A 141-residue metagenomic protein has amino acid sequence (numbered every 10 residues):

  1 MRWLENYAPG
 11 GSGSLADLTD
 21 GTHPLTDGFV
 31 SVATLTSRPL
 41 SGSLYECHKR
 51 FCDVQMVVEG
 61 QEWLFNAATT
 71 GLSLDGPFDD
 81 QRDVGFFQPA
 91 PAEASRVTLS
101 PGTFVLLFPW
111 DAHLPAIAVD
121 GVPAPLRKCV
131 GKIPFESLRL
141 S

Functional and structural regions predicted by a protein language model:
M1-V32, L44-Y45: A short, N-terminal "cap"/entry segment at the start of jelly-roll beta-barrel domains of the cupin/DSBH fold
L25, L40-D53, T70-D79, A92 (+2 more regions): A short beta-loop-beta micro-motif enriched in histidine and acidic residues
V30-H48, V58-S73, P109: Conserved short histidine dyad/triad with adjacent acidic residue
K49-W63, A68-T70, P77-P89, K132: Short, conserved beta-strand element in jelly-roll/cupin
V54, F104-L106, V122-L140: A short hydrophobic beta-strand segment most commonly corresponding to one strand of the jelly-roll/cupin
N66-T69, A116-V119, S141: A short secondary-structure junction signal
R82-T98, P109-W110: Surface-exposed, gly/pro-biased binding rims or lids
V97-A118: Conserved metal-binding segment of the jelly-roll/cupin
